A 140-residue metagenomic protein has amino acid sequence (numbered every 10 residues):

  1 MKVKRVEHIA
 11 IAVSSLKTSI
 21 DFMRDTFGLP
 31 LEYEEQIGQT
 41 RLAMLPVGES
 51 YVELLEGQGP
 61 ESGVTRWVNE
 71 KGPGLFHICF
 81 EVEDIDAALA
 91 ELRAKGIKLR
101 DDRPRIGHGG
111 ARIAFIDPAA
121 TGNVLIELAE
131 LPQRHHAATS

Functional and structural regions predicted by a protein language model:
M1-K2, A43-M44, L89-S140: Vicinal oxygen chelate
M1-T18, P73-V82, E130-S140: N-terminal beta-strand motif that seeds the catalytic metal site of vicinal oxygen chelate
R5-E7, T26-E32, Q36-Q39, G59-F76 (+1 more regions): A cross-kingdom feature marking solvent-exposed beta-strand/loop segments within repeated, beta-rich binding/scaffold
V6, V13, I20-M23, L45 (+5 more regions): Short, structured motif recognition centered on aromatic/hydrophobic residues
A10-S14, E53-E56, R66, C79-E83 (+3 more regions): A structural feature that tracks compact, well-ordered secondary-structure segments with a strong bias toward
K17, L29-P30, E49: The feature marks the first
S19-F22, A88-L92: Hydrophobic side chains in well-ordered alpha-helices
G48-V52, G59-E61, I85: Short, charged/polar surface micro-motifs in flexible loops or helix N-caps
